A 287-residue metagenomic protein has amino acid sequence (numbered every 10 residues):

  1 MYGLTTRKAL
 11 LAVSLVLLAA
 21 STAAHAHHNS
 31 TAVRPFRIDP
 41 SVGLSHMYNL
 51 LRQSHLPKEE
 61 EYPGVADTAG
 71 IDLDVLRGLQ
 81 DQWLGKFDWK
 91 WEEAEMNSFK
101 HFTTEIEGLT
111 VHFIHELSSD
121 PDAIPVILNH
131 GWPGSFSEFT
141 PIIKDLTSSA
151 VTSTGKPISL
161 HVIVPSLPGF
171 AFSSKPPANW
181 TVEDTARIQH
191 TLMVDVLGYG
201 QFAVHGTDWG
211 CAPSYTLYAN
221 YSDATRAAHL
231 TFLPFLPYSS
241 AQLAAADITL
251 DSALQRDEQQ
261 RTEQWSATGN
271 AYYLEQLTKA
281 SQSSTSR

Functional and structural regions predicted by a protein language model:
Y2-A94: N-terminal targeting or regulatory segments adjacent to alpha/beta-hydrolase or S9 domains
N29, P35, H55, R77-R287: Catalytic cores of eukaryotic secretory-pathway lumenal/extracellular enzymes that build and remodel glycoconjugates
